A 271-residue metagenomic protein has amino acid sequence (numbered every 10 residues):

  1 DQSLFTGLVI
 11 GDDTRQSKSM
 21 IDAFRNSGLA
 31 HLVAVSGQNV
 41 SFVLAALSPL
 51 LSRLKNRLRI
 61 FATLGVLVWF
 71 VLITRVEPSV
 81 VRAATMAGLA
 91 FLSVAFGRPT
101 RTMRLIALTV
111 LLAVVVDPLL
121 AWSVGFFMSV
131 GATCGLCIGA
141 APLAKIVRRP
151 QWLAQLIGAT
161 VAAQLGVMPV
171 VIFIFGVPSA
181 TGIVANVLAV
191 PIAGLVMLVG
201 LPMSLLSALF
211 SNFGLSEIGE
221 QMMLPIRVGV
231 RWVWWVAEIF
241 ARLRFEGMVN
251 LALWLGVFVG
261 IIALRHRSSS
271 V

Functional and structural regions predicted by a protein language model:
D1-A84, F91-L92, E220: Aromatic-rich juxtamembrane segments at the membrane interface
T14, R265-S268: A broadly conserved detector of short glycine/acidic/proline-rich loop/turn motifs that flank catalytic sites and bind
V76-F258, H266-R267: Internal transmembrane alpha-helical bundles of multi-pass membrane proteins
I261: Active-site microenvironment of metallo-dependent hydrolases
